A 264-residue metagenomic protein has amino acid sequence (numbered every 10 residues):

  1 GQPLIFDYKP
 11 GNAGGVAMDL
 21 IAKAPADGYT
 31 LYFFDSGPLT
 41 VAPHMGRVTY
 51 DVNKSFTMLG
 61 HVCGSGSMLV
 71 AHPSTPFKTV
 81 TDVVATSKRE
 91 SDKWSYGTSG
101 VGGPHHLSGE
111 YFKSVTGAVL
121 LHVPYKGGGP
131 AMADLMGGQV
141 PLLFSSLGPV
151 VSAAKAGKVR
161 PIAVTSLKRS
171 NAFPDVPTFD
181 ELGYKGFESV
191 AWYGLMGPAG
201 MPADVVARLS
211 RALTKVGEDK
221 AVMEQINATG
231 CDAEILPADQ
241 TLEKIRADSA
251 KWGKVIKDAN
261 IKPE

Functional and structural regions predicted by a protein language model:
G1-K54, K93, T116-F144, A153 (+3 more regions): N-terminal (or domain-start) structured segment
F6, I21, L31, M45 (+11 more regions): Residue-level signal for nonpolar/aromatic packing positions in well-ordered secondary structure
Y29-L31, Y50-M68, W94-G97, P161 (+2 more regions): A structural signal for short loop-to-beta-strand junctions that line the ligand-binding cleft of periplasmic/secreted
T40-R47, V62-P76, E110-V115, W192-L195: Periplasmic solute-binding protein
G64, K78, V150-E218, A247-A250: C-terminal lobe and pocket-closing loops of periplasmic/extracytoplasmic Venus-flytrap solute-binding proteins
A71-D92, V176, L182: Flexible hinge/capping segments at coil-to-helix
V84, D92-V176: Ligand-binding pocket segment of bilobal, Venus flytrap-like solute-binding proteins
S114-T116, A203-E264: An extracytoplasmic/periplasmic, membrane-proximal ligand-sensing/linker region
